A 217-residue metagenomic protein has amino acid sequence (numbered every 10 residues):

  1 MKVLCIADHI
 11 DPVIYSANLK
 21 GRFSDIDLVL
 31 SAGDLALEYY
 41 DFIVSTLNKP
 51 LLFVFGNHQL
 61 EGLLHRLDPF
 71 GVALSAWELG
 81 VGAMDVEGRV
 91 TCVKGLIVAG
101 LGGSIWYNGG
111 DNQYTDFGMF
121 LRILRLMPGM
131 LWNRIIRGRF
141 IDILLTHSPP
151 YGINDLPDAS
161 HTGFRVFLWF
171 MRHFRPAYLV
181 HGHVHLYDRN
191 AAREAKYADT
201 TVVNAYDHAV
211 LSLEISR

Functional and structural regions predicted by a protein language model:
M1-T46, L60, W132, I136-F140: N-terminal active-site segment of His-dependent metallophosphoesterases
C5-A7, L28-D34, L52-N57, V86 (+4 more regions): Active-site neighborhood of phospho(di)ester-bond hydrolases with catalytic His/Asp-centered motifs
C5-I14, F55-L60, R66-T162: Conserved catalytic scaffold of divalent metal-dependent phosphoesterases
I6, A17, V90-K94, F170-F174 (+2 more regions): Binuclear metal-dependent phosphoesterase catalytic core
I10-I14, A36-D41, N57-L64, W106-D111 (+3 more regions): Active-site environment of divalent metal-dependent phosphoester hydrolases
T46-N48, V81, Y197-A198: Short, structured coil segments at secondary-structure junctions
L47-G56, F164-F167: A short, gly/pro- and small-residue-rich
